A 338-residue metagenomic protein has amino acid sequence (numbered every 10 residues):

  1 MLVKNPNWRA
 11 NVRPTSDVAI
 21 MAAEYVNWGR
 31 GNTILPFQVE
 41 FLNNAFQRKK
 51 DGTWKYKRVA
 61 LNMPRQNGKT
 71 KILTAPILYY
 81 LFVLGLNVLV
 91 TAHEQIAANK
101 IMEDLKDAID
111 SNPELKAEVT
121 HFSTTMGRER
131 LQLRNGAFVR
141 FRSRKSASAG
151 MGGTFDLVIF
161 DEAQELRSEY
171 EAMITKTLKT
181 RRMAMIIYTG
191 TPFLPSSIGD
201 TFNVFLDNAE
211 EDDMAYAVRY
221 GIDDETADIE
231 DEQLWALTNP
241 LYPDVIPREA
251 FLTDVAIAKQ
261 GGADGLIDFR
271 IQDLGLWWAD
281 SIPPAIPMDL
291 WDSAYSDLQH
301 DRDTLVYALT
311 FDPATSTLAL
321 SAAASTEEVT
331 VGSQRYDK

Functional and structural regions predicted by a protein language model:
M1-F311: Phosphate/NTP-binding elements of NTP-utilizing enzymes
L133-N135, Y220, Y295-S296, H300 (+1 more regions): Nucleic-acid-processing active sites and adjacent nucleic-acid-binding tracks, predominantly divalent metal-dependent
